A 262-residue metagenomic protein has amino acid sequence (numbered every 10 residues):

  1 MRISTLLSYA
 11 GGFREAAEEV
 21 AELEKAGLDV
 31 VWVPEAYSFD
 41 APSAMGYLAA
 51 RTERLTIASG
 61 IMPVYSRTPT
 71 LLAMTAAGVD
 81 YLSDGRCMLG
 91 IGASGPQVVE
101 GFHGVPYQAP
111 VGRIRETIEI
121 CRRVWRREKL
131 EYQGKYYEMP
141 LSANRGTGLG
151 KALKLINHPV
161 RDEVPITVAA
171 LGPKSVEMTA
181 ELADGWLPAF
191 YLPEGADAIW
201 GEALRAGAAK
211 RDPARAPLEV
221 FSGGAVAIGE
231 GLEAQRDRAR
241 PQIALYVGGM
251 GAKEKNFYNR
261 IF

Functional and structural regions predicted by a protein language model:
M1-S59, Y65, V164: N-terminal beta1-alpha1-beta2 module of alpha/beta enzyme domains
M1-S8, A58, P96-V99, E138-E163 (+1 more regions): N-terminal small/glycine-rich loop or linker at the start of catalytic domains across soluble metabolic enzymes
I3-L7, V31-V33, I57-G60, C87-I91 (+3 more regions): Hydrophobic faces of well-ordered beta-strands that scaffold small-molecule active sites in alpha/beta enzyme cores
G11-E22, T75, A170-M178: Short, acidic/polar
G27, L48, V79, C121 (+2 more regions): Conserved, mostly hydrophobic/aromatic
F39-G46, L192-G207: Active-site-adjacent beta->alpha loops and helix N-cap segments on the catalytic face of soluble alpha/beta enzymes
Y65-G78, Q108: Glycine-rich anion/phosphate-binding loops
Q108-L155, D197-F262: An alpha-helical appendage that flanks or caps ligand/catalytic pockets
